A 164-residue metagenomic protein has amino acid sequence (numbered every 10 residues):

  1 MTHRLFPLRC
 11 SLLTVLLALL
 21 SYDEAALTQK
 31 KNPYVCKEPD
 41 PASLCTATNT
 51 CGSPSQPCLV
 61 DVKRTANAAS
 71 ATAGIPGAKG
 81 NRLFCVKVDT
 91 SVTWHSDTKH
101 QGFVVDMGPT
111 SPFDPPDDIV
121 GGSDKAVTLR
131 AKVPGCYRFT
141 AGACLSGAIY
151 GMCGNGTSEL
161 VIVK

Functional and structural regions predicted by a protein language model:
T2-L12: Bacterial N-terminal signal peptides that target proteins for export
S11-S21: Bacterial N-terminal signal peptides
A26-T28: Boundary at the C-terminal end of the N-terminal hydrophobic targeting segment
V35-K37, L44-T46, T50-G52, P57-L59 (+4 more regions): Sequence contexts marking disulfide-bonded cysteines in secreted/extracellular proteins
A47-S91: N-terminal edge beta-strand
S96-G102: Short proline/glycine-enriched turn/loop motifs at strand-loop junctions of beta-rich domains
K99, G108-P115: Change "in extracellular beta-sheet-rich domains … of secreted and cell-surface proteins" to "in beta-sheet-rich domains
D118-K164: Extracellular/periplasmic metallocenter environments
